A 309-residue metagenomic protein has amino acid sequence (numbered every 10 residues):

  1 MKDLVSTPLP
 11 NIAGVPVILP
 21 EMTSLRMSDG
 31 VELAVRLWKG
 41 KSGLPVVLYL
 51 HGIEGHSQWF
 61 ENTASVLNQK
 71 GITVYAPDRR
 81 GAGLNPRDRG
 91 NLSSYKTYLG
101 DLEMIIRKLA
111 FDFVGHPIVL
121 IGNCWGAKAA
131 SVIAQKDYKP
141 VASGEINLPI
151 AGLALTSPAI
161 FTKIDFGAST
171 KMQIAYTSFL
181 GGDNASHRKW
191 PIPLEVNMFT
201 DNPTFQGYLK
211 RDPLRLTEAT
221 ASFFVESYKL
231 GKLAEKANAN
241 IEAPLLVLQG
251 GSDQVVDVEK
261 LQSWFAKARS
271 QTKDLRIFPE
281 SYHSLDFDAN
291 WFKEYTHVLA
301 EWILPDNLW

Functional and structural regions predicted by a protein language model:
M1-M27, V31-K39: An N-terminal hydrophobic leader/cap segment in hydrolases
L44, G52-G55: Active-site glycine-rich loops that stabilize anionic/oxyanionic intermediates across multiple enzyme folds
E54-S57, G83-F113: Catalytic nucleophile-loop/oxyanion-hole region of alpha/beta-hydrolase and closely related hydrolase-like folds
A64-R87: Conserved alpha/beta-hydrolase
W125-T220: Alpha/beta-hydrolase-fold enzymes
I241, V247-Q249, D253: Short beta-strand/loop motif that positions the catalytic acidic residue of the alpha/beta-hydrolase fold
A243, D257-A266: Short alpha-helix in the alpha/beta-hydrolase fold that links the catalytic acid
D274-W309: Catalytic active-site module of serine/aspartate enzymes centered on a nucleophile-bearing elbow/loop
